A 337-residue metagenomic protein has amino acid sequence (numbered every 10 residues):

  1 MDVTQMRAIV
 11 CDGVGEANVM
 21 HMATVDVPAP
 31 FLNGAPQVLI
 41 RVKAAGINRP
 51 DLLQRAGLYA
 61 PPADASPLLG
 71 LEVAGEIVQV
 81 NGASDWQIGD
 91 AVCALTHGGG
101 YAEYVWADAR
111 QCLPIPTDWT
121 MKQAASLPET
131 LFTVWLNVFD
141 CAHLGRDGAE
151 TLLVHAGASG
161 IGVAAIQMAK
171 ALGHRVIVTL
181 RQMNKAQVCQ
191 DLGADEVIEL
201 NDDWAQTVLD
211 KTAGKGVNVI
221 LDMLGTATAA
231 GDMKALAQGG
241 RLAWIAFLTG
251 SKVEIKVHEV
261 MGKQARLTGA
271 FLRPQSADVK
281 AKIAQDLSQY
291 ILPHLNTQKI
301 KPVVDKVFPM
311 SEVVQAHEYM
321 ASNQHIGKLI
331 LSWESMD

Functional and structural regions predicted by a protein language model:
D2-T4, R41, K280-D337: C-terminal hydrophobic helical "lid"/dimerization subdomain of Rossmann-like NAD(P)H-dependent oxidoreductases
P28-G46, L58-G99: Glycine-rich beta-strand-centered segment in the early N-terminal region that forms part of a ligand/cofactor-binding
L53, A91-A156: NAD(P)H dinucleotide-binding glycine-rich loop of Rossmann-like/cofactor-binding domains, especially the beta1-alpha1
A91, T151, R175, G240-R241 (+1 more regions): Short glycine-centered segments of the SAM/dcSAM-binding site in methyltransferase folds
A125-L127, L131-D202: Mid-domain Rossmann-like dinucleotide-binding core that forms the NAD(H)/NADP(H) cofactor-binding site
L180, A227-K299, S332-D337: Glycine-rich phosphate-binding loop and adjacent beta-alpha segment of Rossmann(oid) nucleotide-cofactor-binding
W204-G214: Short amphipathic alpha-helix with an adjacent loop that forms part of the alpha/beta core around
